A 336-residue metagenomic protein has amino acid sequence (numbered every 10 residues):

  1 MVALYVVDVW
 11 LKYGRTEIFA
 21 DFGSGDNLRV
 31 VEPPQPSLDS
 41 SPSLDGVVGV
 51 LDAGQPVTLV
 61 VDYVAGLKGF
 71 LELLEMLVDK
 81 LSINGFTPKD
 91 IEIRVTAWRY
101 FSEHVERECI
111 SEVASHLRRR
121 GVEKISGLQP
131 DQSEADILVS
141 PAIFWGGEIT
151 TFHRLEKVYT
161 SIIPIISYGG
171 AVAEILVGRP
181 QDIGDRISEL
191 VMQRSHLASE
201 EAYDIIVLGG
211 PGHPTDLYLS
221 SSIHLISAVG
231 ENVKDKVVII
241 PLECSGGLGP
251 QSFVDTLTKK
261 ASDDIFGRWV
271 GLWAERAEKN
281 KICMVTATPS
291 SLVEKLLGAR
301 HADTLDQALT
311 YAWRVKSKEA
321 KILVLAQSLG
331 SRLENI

Functional and structural regions predicted by a protein language model:
M1-S41: N-terminal amphipathic/basic leader segments beginning at the initiator methionine
L4, V9, T16, S82 (+4 more regions): C-terminal non-catalytic interaction/assembly regions of soluble proteins
V31-D52, G184-R194: Short N-terminal or domain-adjacent regulatory/targeting segments
P36-S43, R119-G127, A299-A308: Short acidic-hydrophobic, aromatic-tinged amphipathic segments that line or gate anion-handling sites
S43-H104, V207, S220-T258: N-terminal active-site beta-alpha-beta segment that forms phosphate/nucleotide-binding and substrate-recognition loops
V60, L138-F144, L208-G209, P241-L242 (+2 more regions): Short beta-strand segments
S102-T150, V315: An acidic, phosphate/nucleotide-engaging active-site surface
R154-T215: Membrane-embedded hairpin module used as a gating/binding unit in multi-pass transport and secretion proteins
